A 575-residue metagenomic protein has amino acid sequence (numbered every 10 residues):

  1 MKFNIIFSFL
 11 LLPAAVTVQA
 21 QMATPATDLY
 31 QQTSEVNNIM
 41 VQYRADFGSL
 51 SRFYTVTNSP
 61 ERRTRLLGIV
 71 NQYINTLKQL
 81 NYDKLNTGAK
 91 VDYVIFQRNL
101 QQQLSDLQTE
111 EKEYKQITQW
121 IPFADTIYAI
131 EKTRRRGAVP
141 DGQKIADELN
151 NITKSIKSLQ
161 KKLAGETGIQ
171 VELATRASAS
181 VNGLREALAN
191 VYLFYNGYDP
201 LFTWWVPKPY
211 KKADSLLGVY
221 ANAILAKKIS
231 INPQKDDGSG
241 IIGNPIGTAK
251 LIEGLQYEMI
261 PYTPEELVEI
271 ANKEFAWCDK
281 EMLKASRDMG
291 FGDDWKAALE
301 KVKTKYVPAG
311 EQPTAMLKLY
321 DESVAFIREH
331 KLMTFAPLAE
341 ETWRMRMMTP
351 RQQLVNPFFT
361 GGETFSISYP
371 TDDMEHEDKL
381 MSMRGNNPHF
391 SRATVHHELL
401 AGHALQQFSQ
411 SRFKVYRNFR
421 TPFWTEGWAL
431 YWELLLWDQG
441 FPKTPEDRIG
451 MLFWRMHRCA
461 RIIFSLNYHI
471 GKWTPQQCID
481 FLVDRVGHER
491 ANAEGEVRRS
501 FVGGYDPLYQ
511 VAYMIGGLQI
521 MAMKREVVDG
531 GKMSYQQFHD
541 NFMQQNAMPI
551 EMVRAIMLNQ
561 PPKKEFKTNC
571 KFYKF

Functional and structural regions predicted by a protein language model:
M1-T27: Bacterial Sec-dependent N-terminal signal peptides
Q21-F575: N-terminal maturation segment of proteins
